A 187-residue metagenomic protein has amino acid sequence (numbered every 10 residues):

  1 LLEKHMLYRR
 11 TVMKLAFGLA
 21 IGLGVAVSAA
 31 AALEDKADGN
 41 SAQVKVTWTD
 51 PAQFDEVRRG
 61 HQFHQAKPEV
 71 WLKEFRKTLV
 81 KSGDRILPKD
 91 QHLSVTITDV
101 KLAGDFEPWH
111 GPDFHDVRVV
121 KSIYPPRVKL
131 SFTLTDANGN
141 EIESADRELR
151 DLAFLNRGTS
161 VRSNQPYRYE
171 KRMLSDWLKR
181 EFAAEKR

Functional and structural regions predicted by a protein language model:
H5-F17: Bacterial N-terminal signal peptides that target proteins for export
L7, A30-K73, Q91: A structural "domain/chain start" motif
K14-A26: Bacterial N-terminal signal peptides
H61-Q62, S144-D176: Short secondary-structure boundary motifs at beta->alpha junctions and helix caps
K73-K81, P112-V119: N-terminal post-signal-peptidase region of extra-cytosolic proteins
F75, L79-L87, W177-K186: Sec/Tat-exported extracytoplasmic proteins
D84-L93, T133-E143: A short, structured loop/turn motif at beta-sheet edges
I97-T135: Surface-exposed short loop/turn segments
